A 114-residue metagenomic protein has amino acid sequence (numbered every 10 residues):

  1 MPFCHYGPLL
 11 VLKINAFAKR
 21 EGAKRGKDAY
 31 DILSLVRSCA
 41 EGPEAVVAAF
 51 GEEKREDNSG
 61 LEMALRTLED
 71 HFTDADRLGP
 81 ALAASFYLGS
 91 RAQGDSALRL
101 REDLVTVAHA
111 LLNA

Functional and structural regions predicted by a protein language model:
M1-S59, A64-D70, D74, L78-Y87 (+1 more regions): Catalytic cores of NTP-dependent nucleotidyl/adenyl transfer enzymes across multiple folds
A92: Acidic, glycine-rich loop-and-beta core segments that form the ion-binding/anion-interacting portion of active sites
L112-N113: Charged, long alpha-helical assembly modules
